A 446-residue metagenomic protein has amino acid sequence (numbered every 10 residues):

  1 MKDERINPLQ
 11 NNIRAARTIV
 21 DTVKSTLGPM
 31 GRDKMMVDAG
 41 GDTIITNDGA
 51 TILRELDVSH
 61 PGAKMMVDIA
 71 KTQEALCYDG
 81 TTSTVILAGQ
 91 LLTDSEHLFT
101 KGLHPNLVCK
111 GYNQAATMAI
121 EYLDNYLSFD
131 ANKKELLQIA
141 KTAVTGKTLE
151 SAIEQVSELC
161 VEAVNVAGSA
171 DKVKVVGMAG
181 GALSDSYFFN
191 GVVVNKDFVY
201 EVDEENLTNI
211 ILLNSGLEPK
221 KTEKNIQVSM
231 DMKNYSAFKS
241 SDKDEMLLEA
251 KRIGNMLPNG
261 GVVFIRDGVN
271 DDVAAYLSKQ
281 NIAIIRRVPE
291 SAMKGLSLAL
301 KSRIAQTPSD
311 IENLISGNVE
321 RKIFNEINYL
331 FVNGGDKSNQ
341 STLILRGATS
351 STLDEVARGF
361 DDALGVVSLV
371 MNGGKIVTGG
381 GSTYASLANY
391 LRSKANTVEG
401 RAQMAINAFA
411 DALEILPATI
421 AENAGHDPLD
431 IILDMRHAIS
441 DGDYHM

Functional and structural regions predicted by a protein language model:
D3-I6, A50-L56, A70-G80, N106 (+3 more regions): A short glycine/serine-rich beta->alpha loop
N7-Q10, D57-S59, T342-I344, T349-M446: Extended, low-charge hydrophobic alpha-helical regions
L9-Q90: N-terminal cofactor/phosphate-binding cores enriched in small/glycine residues, especially glycine-rich loops such as
Q10, R14, I44, P61 (+8 more regions): Nucleotide/pyrophosphate-binding catalytic subdomain
T22, T26-P29, T72-L76, D94 (+11 more regions): Conserved, well-folded catalytic cores of nucleic-acid-processing and energy-transducing macromolecular machines
V23-R32, Q73-L91, T148-V164, G374-L387: Conserved phosphate/anionic-ligand binding catalytic regions in large, soluble enzymes, centered on
L98-G146, E312-V332, D336-S338, T383 (+1 more regions): A structural-propensity feature for long, helix-poor, extended segments
T117-V377: Long, structured protein-protein interaction/assembly regions in large complexes
